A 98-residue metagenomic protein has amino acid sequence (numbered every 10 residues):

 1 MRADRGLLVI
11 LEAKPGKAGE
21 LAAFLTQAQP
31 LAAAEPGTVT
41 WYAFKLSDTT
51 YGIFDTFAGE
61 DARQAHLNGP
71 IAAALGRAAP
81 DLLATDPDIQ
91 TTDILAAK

Functional and structural regions predicted by a protein language model:
A3-L7: Short structural boundary motif marking the start of a folded domain
L8-I10, F54: Conserved hydrophobic/aromatic beta-strand scaffold that supports enzyme active sites
I10-A22: Short, surface-exposed ligand-recognition loops at beta-strand->loop->(often short) alpha-helix junctions that present
Q27-T40, T56-Q90: An amphipathic, aromatic/His-enriched active-site/gating alpha helix that lines ligand/cofactor pockets
F44, T92-D93: Flexible, low-complexity linkers/stalks enriched in Thr/Pro that connect modular domains
L95-K98: A short acidic, often aromatic-flanked loop/helix-cap motif at beta-alpha or helix-coil junctions that lines enzyme
